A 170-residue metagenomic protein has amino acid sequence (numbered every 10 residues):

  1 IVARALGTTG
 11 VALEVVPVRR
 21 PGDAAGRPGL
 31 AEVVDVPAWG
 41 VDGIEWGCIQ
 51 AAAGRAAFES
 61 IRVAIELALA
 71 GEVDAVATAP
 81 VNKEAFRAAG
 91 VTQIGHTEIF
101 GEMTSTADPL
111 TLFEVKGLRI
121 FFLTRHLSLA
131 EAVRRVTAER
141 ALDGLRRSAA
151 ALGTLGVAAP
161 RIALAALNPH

Functional and structural regions predicted by a protein language model:
I1-H96, A141-H170: Contiguous, glycine/small-aliphatic-enriched amphipathic segments in soluble metabolic enzymes
E32-V33, P109-T111, I120: Conserved beta-strand scaffold positions in the cores of enzyme catalytic domains, especially in NTP/NDP-utilizing
S60, T104-T106, T111, S128 (+2 more regions): Generic serine detector
F86, S105, R125-S128, R134 (+1 more regions): A broad detector of the eukaryotic-type serine/threonine protein kinase catalytic domain
A88-K116: Short, acidic/small-residue loops that bind anionic groups at enzyme active sites
F113-D143: Ligand-binding beta-strand-loop-alpha-helix segment within the catalytic cores of soluble metabolic enzymes
